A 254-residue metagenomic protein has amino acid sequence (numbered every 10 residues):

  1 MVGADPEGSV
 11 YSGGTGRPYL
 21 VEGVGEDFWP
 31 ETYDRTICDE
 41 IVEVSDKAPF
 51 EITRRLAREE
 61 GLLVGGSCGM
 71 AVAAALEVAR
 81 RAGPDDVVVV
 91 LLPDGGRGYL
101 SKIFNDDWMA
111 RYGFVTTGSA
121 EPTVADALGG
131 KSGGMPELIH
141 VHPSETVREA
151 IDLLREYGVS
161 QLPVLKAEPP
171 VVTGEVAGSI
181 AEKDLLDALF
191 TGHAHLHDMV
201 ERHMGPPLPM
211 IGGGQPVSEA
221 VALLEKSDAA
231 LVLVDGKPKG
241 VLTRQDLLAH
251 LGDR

Functional and structural regions predicted by a protein language model:
M1, G61, L154, G174 (+5 more regions): Terminal peptide-recognition signature
V2-G66, I103-L128, E137: Active-site/ligand-binding loops adjacent to catalytic centers
S67-A75, Y99: Short glycine/serine/threonine-rich phosphate/pyrophosphate-binding segments that cradle anionic phosphate groups
V90-L92, W108: Terminal amphipathic helices with adjacent charged low-complexity linkers/tails
S119-G133, S144-A150, A194-M204, P216-S218: Short, structural beta-strand-to-alpha-helix junction motif
H140-V159, V164-E168, L189, P209-D228 (+2 more regions): The conserved cystathionine-beta-synthase
E175-S179, V217, P238-V241: Glycine-rich acetyl-CoA-binding "A-motif" of GNAT/NAT acetyltransferases
E182-E201, L247-R254: A short, polar/charged loop-to-alpha-helix boundary motif
